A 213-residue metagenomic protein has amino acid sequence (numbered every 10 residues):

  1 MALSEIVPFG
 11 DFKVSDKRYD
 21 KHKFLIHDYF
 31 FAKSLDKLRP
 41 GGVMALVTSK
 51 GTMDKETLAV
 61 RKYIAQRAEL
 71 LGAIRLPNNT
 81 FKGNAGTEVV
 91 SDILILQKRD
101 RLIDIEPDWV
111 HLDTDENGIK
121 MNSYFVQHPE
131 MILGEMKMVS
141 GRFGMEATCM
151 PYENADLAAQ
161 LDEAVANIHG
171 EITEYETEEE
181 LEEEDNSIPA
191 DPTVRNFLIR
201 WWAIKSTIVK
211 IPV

Functional and structural regions predicted by a protein language model:
A2-L3: Hydrophobic beta-strand segment of the Class I
I6-V7: Conserved NAD(P)H cofactor-binding loop of Rossmann-fold oxidoreductase domains
G10-D11, M53, I103: Short glycine-rich, flexible loops that bind phosphorylated cofactors or substrates
D11, S15-K23: Conserved catalytic motifs of ABC-family nucleotide-binding domains
K17, A59-V60, P107-V110: Composition- and surface-driven signal marking solvent-exposed, interaction-prone regions in large proteins
K21-K82, V89-L96: Conserved Class I SAM-dependent methyltransferase catalytic core
G83-E184: Flexible, glycine-/basic-rich loop-and-beta segments that form/coincide with the SAM-dependent methyltransferase
E171-V213: Charged, often flexible domain-edge or linker segments that flank or initiate folded functional domains
